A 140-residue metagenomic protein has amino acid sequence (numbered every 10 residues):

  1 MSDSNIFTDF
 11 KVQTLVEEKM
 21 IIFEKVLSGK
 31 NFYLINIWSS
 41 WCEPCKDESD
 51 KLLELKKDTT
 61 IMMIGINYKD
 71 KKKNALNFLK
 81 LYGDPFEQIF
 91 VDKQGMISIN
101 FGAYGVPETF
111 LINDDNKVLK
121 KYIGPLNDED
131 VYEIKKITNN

Functional and structural regions predicted by a protein language model:
M1-T14, D128, Y132-I134, N140: N-terminal targeting signals for export/organelle localization
K11-Y33: A short beta-strand-turn-helix
E24, S49, L53, K72-L79 (+1 more regions): Extracytoplasmic/secreted envelope proteins and their assembly/folding machinery, especially bacterial periplasmic
K30-Y33, I37-W41, G105: Short pre-active-site segment immediately N-terminal to redox-active cysteine/selenocysteine motifs in thiol-based
L34-I35, M63, T109: Hydrophobic beta-strand anchors of alpha/beta hydrolase catalytic cores
I37-E54: Conserved redox-active cysteine motifs that mediate thiol-disulfide chemistry, especially di-cysteine Cys-X(1-2)-Cys
K57-D58, M62-Q94, V106: Conserved segment of the thioredoxin-like fold in thiol-based oxidoreductases
K80-P85, D92-T138: Thiol/disulfide oxidoreductase modules built on the thioredoxin-like
